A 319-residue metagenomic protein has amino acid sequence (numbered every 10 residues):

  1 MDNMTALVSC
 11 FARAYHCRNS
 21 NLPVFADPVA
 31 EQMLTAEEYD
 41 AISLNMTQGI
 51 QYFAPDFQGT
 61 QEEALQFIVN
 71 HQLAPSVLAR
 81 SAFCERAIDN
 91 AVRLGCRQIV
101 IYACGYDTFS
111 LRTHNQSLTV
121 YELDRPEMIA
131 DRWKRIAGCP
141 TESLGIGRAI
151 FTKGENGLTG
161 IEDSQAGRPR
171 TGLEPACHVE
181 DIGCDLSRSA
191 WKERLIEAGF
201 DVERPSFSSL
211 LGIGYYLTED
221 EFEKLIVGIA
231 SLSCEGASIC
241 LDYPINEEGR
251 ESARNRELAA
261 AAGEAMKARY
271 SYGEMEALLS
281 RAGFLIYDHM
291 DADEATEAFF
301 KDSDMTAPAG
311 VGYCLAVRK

Functional and structural regions predicted by a protein language model:
M1-V100, Y106-K153, C177-I182, A190: Rossmann-like AdoMet
I150, G157, E162, G167-A176: Short, low-complexity intrinsically disordered segments enriched in A/P/G/S/L with frequent Arg, especially at protein
W191-K192, Y216-G228: A short, conserved alpha-helix within the catalytic core of class I
P205-D220: A short SAM/SAH-binding and catalytic strip from SAM-dependent methyltransferases
S233-N246: Conserved beta-strand signature within the Rossmann-like core of class I S-adenosyl-L-methionine
R250-A265: Short, glycine-/aromatic-enriched active-site segment of Class I SAM-dependent methyltransferases
K267-H289: Short alpha-helix
F299-K319: Core SAM-dependent methyltransferase catalytic element
